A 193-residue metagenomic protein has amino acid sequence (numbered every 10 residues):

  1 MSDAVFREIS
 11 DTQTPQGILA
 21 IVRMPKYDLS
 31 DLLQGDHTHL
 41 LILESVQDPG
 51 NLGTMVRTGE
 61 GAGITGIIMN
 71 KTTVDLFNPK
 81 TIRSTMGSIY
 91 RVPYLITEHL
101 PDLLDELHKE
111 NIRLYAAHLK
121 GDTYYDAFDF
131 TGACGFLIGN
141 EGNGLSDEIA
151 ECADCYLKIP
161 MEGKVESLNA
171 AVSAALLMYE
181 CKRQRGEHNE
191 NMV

Functional and structural regions predicted by a protein language model:
M1-D48, A116, K182, E190-V193: Arg/Lys-rich RNA-binding interfaces used to dock onto structured RNA substrates
A4, L29-G121: RNA substrate-binding interface of SAM-dependent RNA methyltransferases
I9-S10, E106, Y125, S167-A171: Short, charged, surface-exposed secondary-structure boundary motifs
I9-T12, S30-Q34, M86, D126-F128 (+1 more regions): Short secondary-structure boundary/capping segments
G17, G61-A62, L76-I89, D147-V193: Structured adenosyl-cofactor binding patch, chiefly the S-adenosyl-L-methionine
D31, P79-T81, D126-D129, A170: Short secondary-structure transition/capping segments
Y115-K164: Active-site/ligand-binding-proximal alpha/beta "capping" segment
